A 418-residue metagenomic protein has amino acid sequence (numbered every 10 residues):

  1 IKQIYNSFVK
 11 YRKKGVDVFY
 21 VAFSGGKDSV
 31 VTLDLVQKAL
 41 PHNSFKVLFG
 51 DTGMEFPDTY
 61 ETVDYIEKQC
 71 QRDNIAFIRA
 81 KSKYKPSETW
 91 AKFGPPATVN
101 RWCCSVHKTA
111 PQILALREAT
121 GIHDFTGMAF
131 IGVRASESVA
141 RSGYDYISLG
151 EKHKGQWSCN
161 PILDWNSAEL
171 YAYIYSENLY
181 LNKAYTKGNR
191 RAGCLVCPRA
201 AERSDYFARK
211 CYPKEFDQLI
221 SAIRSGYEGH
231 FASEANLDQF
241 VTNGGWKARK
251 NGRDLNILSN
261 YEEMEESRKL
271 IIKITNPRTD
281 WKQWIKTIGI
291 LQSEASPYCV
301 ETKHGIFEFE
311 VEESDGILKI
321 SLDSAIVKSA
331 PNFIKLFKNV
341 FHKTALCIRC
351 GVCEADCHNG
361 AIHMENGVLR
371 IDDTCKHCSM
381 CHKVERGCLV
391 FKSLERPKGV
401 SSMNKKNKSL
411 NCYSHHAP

Functional and structural regions predicted by a protein language model:
I1-S176, M364, M403-P418: ATP-dependent adenylation/nucleotidyltransferase module used to activate substrates
D17, K187-N339, G387-C388, S393-P418: ATP/NTP-dependent adenylation/nucleotidyl-transfer catalytic domains that generate, transfer, or process NMP-activated
C103-C104, C194-C197, C347-C353, C357 (+2 more regions): Short cysteine clusters
E137, D145-W165, V300-A355: A broadly conserved sequence feature marking short terminus-proximal activation segments in nucleic acid-centric
V139-D145, E169-I174, N182, T186 (+2 more regions): A short secondary-structure junction signal
E177-R191, F341, C347, L369: Immediate flanking context of iron-sulfur cluster ligation sites
T186-N189, H363-C378: Short linker/helix segments within small regulatory modules
V352-V368, M380-P397: Iron-sulfur cluster-binding cysteine motifs and their immediate structural context in ferredoxin-like electron-transfer
